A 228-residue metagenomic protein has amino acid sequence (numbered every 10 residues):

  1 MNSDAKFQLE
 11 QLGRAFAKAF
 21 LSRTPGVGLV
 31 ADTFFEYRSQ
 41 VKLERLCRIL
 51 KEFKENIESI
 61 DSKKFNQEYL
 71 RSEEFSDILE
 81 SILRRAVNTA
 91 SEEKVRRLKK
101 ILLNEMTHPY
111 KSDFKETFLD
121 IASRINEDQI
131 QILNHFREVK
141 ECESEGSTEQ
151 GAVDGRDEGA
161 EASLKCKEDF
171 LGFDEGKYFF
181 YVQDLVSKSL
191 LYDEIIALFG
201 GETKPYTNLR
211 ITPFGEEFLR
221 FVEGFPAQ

Functional and structural regions predicted by a protein language model:
M1-E55: Membrane-inserting effector segments that mediate pore formation, membrane fusion, or transient membrane insertion
S3-F7, L70, E105-H108: A short, ordered amphipathic alpha-helix with a cationic face
R38-S81, R85: Amphipathic, membrane-active segments
N56-K63, R85, T89, N104 (+3 more regions): Surface-exposed polar/charged interaction patches
Y69, N88, E92, S123 (+1 more regions): Conserved phosphate/pyrophosphate-binding and hydrolysis machinery centered on Walker-type P-loop NTPases, extending
S76-T107: N-terminal leader segment of winged-helix/HTH proteins
R96, K100-Q228: Long, helix-rich, hydrophobic modules that act as membrane-proximal anchors or helical bundle/coiled-coil regulators
